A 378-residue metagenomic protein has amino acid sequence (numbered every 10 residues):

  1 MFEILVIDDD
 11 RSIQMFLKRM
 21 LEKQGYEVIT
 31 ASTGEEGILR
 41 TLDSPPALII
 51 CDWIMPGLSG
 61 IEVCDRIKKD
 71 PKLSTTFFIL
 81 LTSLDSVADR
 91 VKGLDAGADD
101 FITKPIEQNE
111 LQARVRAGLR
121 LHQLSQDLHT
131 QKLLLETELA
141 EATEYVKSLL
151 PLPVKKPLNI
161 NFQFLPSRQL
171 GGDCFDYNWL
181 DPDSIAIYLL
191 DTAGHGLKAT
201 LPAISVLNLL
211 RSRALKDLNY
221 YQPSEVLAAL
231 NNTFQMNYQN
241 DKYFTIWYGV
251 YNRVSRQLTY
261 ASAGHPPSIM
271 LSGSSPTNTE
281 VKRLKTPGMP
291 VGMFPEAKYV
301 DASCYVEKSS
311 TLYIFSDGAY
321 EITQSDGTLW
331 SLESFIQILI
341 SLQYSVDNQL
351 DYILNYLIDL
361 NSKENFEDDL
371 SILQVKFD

Functional and structural regions predicted by a protein language model:
F2, S32-E36, A47, S59-D65: Acidic catalytic/metal-coordinating carboxylates
Q14, P56-G57, D65, S74 (+3 more regions): The feature encodes the CheY-like receiver
M15-K23: Charged docking surfaces used in two-component/phosphorelay signaling
S44-I50: Active-site beta3 strand of CheY-like receiver
M55, I67, G93: Receiver (REC) domain active-site loop signature in two-component systems and cognate sites in sensor histidine kinases
H129-L312, E364-D378: … and, occasionally, acidic/histidine-rich disordered N-termini of signaling adaptors
L197-Y220, V306-E364: Active-site-proximal, acidic helix/loop segment immediately C-terminal to a metal-coordinating Asp/Glu
